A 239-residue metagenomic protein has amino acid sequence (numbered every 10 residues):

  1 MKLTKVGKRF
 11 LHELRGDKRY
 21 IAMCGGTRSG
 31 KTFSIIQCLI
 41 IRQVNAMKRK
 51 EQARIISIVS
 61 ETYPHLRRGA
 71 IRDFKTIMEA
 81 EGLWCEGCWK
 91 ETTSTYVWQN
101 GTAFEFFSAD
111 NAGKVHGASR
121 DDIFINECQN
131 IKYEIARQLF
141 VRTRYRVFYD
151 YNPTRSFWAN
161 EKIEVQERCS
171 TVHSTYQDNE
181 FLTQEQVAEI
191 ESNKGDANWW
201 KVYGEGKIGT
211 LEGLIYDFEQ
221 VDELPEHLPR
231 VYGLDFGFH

Functional and structural regions predicted by a protein language model:
M1-K18: Pre-Walker A adenine-sensing motif
K18-C38: Walker A/P-loop
T32-E51: Walker A/P-loop NTP-binding motif
E51-L66: Conserved RecA-like ASCE P-loop NTPase motor core of nucleic-acid helicases/translocases
T62-D121, I208: Inter-Walker segment of RecA-like/P-loop motor cores
N126-C128: Walker B catalytic acidic pair
N130-N198: ASCE P-loop NTPase helicase motor core
N179-G237: ATPase catalytic-site recognition across NTP-hydrolyzing enzymes
